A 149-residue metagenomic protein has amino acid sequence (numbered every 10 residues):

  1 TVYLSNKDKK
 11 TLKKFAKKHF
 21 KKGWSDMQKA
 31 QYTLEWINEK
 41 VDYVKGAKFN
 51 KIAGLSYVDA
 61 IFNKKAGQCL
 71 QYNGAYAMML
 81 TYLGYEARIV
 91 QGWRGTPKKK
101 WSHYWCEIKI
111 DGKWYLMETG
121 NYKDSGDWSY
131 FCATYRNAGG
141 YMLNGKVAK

Functional and structural regions predicted by a protein language model:
L4-I61: Secondary-structure boundary elements
S5, F62, A66, S129: Flexible, glycine- and charge-enriched loops at secondary-structure boundaries
K29-T33, K65-L80: Active-site nucleophilic cysteine motif
V44-A47, N63, W101, Y122: Repeated polar recognition positions within modular binding domains
Y57-V58, K64, K113-E118: Short, well-ordered strand-loop elements centered on a beta-strand within folded domains, enriched for acidic residues
Q71-G140: Hydrophobic/aromatic-rich core segments of domains that either
N137-K149: Short, low-complexity, Pro/Ser/Thr/Gly-rich segments in the mature regions of secreted, periplasmic
